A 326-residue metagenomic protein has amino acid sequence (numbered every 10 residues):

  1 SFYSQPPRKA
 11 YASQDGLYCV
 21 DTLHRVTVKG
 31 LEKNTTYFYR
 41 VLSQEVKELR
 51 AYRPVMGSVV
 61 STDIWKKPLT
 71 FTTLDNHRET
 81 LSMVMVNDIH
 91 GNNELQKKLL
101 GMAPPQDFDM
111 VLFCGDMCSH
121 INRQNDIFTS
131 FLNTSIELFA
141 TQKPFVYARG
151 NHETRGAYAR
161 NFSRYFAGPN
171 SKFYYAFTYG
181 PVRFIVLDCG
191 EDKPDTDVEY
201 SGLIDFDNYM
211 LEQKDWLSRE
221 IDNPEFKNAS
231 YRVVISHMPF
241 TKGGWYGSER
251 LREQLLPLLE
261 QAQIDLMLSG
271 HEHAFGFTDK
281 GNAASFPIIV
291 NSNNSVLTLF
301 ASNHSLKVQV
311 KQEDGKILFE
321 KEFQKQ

Functional and structural regions predicted by a protein language model:
S1-M85, P105, S302-Q326: Acidic, histidine-bearing metal-coordination/catalytic regions of metal-dependent phosphoesterases
T27, F38-T70, T129-D222, Q254-E260 (+3 more regions): Extended active-site neighborhood of metal-dependent phosphoesterases/phosphodiesterases
T80-L81, D109, Y174, P181-V182 (+1 more regions): Alpha/beta-hydrolase fold active-site loops
V84-N87, M110-D116, K143-N151, V233-H237 (+2 more regions): Active-site neighborhood of phospho(di)ester-bond hydrolases with catalytic His/Asp-centered motifs
H90-A103, P194-D195, Q213-F226, L251: Active-site-proximal loop/helix segments of hydrolase catalytic cores
G91-K97, S119-N122, R149-Y158, D192-T196 (+4 more regions): Active-site environment of divalent metal-dependent phosphoester hydrolases
K97-R155: Core catalytic region of metal-dependent phosphoesterases/phosphodiesterases, especially metallo-beta-lactamase-like
Y200-G202, F206, P224-M267: Active-site-proximal segments of metal-dependent phosphoesterases and phosphodiesterases across multiple
